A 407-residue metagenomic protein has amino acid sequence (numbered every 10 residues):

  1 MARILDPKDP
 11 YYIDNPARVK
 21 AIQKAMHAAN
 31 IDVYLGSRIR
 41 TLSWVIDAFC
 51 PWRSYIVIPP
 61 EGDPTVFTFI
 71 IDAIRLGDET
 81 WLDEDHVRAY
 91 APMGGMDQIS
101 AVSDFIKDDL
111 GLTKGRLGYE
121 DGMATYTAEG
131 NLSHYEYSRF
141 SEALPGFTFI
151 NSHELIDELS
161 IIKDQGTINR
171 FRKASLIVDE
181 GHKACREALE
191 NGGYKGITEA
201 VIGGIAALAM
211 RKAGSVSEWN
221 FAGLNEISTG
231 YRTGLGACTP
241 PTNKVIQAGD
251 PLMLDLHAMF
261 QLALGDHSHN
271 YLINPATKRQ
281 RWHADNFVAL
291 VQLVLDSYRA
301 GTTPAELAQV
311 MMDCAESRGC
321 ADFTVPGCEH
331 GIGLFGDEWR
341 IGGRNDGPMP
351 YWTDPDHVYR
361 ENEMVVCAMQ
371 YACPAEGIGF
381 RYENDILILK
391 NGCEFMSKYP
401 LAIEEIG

Functional and structural regions predicted by a protein language model:
M1-G407: Active-site neighborhoods and metal-handling regions in enzymes and metal-associated proteins
